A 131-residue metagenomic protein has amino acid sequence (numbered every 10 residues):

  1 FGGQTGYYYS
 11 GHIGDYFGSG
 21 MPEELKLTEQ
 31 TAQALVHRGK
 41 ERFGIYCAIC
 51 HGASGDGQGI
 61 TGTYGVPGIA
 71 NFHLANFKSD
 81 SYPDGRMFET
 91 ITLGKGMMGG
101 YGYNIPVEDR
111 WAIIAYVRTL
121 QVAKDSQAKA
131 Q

Functional and structural regions predicted by a protein language model:
F1-R42, A128-Q131: Electrostatic cytochrome c docking/interface patches
G6-Y7, G14-D15, G85-T92, G96 (+1 more regions): C-terminal capping alpha-helices of c-type cytochrome domains
T31-L35, S79, I105, D109: Extracytoplasmic/periplasmic, Sec-exported soluble proteins
V36-K40, G52, D56-F88: Gly/Gly-Pro-rich "capping" loops immediately C-terminal to redox-active cysteine motifs in periplasmic/lumenal
G39, F43-S54, M98, I113-V117: The canonical Cys-X-X-Cys-His
I49, G57, A123-K124: Secretory-pathway/luminal and periplasmic proteins that interact with or process carbohydrate-rich
